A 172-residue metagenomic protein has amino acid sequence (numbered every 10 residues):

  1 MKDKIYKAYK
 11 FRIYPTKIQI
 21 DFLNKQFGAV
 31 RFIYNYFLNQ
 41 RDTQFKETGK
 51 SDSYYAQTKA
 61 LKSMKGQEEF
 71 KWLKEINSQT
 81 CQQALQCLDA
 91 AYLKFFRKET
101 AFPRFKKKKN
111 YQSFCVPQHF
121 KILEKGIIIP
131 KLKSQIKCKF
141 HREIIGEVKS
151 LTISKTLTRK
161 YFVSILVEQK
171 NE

Functional and structural regions predicted by a protein language model:
M1-E172: Nucleic-acid substrate recognition interfaces
